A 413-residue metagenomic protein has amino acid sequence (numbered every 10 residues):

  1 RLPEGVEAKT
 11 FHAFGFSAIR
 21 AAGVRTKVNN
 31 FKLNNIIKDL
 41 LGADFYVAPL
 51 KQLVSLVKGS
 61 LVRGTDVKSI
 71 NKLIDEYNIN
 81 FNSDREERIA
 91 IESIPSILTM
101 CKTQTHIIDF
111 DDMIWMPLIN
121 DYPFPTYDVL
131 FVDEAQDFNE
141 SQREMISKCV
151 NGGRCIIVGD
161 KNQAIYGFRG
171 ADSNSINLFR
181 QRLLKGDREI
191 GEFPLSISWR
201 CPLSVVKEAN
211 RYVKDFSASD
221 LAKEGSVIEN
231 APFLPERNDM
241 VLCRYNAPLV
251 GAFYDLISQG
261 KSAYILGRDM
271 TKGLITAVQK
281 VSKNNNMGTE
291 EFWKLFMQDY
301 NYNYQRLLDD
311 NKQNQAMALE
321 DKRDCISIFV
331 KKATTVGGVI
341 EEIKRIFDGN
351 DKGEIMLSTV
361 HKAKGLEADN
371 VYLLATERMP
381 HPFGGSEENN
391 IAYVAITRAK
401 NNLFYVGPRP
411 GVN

Functional and structural regions predicted by a protein language model:
R1, T10, M113, S358-T359 (+1 more regions): Ser/Thr-centric signal marking residues that sit in or immediately flank functional binding/regulatory motifs
R1-K58, G260, I265-L274: Conserved P-loop NTPase-based nucleic-acid remodeling module centered on helicase motor cores
K9-F16, V47-S55, R88, E92 (+8 more regions): Non-catalytic, well-ordered alpha-helical scaffold segments
K9-H12, V129, Q136-N230, E236 (+7 more regions): Conserved helicase motor core of SF1/SF2 NTP-dependent helicases
R20-I37, S173-D187, D269-N303: Ligand-binding grooves and catalytic loops that recognize ribose/phosphate and carbohydrate rings, and esterified lipid
G23-K102, T289-Q313: ATP-hydrolysis module of ASCE/P-loop NTPase motor domains, specifically the Walker B Asp-Glu catalytic pair
R85-F131, D137-M145, G338-V360: Conserved helicase/translocase P-loop NTPase motor core
Q279-V406, P410: Conserved helicase C-terminal RecA-like lobe
